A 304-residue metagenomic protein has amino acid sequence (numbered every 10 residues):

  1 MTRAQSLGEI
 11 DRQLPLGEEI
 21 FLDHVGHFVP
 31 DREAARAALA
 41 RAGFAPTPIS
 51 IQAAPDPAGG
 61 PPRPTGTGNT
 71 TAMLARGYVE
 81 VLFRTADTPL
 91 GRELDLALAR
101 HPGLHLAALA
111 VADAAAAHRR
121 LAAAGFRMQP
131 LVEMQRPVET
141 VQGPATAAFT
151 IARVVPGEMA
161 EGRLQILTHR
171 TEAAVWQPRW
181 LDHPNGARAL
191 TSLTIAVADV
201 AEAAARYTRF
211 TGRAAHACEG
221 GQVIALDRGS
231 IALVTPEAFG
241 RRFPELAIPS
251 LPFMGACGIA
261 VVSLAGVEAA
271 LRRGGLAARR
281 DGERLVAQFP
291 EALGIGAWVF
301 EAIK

Functional and structural regions predicted by a protein language model:
M1-D23, H27-T47, R63-E133, T140-K304: Glyoxalase I/VOC metalloenzyme domain signal
P46-A54: A short beta-strand-loop structural module common to alpha/beta enzyme folds
A54-P64: Short, flexible/disordered intra-domain loops and linkers
